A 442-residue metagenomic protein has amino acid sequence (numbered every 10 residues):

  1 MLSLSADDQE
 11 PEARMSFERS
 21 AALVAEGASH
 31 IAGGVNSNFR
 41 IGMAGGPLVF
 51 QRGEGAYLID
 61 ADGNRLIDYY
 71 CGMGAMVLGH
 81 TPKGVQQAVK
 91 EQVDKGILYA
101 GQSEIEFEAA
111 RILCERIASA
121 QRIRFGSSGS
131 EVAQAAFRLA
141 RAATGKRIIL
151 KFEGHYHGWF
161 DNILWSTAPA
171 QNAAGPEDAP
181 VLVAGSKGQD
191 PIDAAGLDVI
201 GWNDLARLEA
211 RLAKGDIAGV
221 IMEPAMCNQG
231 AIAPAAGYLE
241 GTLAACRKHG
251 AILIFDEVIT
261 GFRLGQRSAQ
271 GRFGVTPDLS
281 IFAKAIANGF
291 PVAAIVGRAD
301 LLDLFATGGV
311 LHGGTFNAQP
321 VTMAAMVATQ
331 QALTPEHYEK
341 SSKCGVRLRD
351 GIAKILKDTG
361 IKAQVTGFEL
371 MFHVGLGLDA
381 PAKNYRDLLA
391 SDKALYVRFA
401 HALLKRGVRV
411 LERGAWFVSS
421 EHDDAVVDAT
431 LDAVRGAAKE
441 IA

Functional and structural regions predicted by a protein language model:
L2-A442: Conserved N-terminal phosphate-binding loop of PLP-dependent enzymes in the Aspartate aminotransferase
